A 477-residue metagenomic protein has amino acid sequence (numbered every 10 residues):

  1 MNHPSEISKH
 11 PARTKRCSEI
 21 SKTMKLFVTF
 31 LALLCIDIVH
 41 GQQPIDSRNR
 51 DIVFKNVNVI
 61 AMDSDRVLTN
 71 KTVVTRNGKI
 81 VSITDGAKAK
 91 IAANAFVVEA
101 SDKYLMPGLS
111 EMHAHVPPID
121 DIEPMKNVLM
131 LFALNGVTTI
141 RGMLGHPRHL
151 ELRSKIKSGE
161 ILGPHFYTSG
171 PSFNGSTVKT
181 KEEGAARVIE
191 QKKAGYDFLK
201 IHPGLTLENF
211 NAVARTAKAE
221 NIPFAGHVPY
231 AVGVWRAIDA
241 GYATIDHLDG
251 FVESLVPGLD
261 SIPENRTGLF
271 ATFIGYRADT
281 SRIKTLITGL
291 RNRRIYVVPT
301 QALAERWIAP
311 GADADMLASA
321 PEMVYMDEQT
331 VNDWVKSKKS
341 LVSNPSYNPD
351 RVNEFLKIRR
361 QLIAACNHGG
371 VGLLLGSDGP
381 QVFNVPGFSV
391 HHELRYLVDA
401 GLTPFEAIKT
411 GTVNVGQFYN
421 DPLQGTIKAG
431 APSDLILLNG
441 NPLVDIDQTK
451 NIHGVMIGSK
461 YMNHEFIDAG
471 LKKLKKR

Functional and structural regions predicted by a protein language model:
F27-D37: Bacterial N-terminal signal peptides
V39-G41: Boundary at the C-terminal end of the N-terminal hydrophobic targeting segment
Q43-P44, V59-T72, D85-K88, V385 (+2 more regions): Acidic, glycine-enriched loop/beta-strand segments at the rims of small-molecule binding/catalytic pockets
P44-D46, R50, V59, D65-M106: Histidine-rich, glycine-flanked metal-binding segment
K103-E160, V178-E182, E208, W235-G241 (+2 more regions): Metal-associated gating/positioning segment near the N- to mid-region
V128-P147, G163-S172, K192-L205, A214 (+4 more regions): Divalent metal-dependent hydrolysis catalytic cores, especially in the metallo-beta-lactamase
P171-P223, G258, E264-L269, F273-I274: Active-site gating/metal-coordination segments in enzymes
K193-D197, L205, V256-A400, K475: Active-site neighborhoods of metal-dependent hydrolases
